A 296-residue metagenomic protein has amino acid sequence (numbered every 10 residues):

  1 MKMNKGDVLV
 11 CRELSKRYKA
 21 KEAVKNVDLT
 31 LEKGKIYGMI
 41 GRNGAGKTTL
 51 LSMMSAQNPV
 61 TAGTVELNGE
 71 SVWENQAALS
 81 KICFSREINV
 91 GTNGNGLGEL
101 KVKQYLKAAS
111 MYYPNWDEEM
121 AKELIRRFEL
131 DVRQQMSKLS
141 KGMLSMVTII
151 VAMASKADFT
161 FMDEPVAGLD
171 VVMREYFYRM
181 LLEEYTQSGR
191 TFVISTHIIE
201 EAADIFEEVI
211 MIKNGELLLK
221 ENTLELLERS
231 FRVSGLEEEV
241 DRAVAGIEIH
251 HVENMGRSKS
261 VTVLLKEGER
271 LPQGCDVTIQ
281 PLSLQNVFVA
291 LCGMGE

Functional and structural regions predicted by a protein language model:
L9, V24-N26: Conserved structural motif at the start of ABC-family nucleotide-binding domains
G41-G46: Walker A (P-loop) phosphate-binding loop of ABC-type ATPase nucleotide-binding domains
S55: Helix-to-loop junction immediately C-terminal to a conserved catalytic motif
A62-E74: Conserved ABC transporter NBD signature motif
A77, R86-T148: ABC-family P-loop ATPase nucleotide-binding domains
T160-E164, L169: Catalytic Walker B motif of ABC-type/P-loop ATPase nucleotide-binding domains
Y178, L182-V263: ABC transporter nucleotide-binding domain
H251-E296: C-terminal coupling/interaction segments
